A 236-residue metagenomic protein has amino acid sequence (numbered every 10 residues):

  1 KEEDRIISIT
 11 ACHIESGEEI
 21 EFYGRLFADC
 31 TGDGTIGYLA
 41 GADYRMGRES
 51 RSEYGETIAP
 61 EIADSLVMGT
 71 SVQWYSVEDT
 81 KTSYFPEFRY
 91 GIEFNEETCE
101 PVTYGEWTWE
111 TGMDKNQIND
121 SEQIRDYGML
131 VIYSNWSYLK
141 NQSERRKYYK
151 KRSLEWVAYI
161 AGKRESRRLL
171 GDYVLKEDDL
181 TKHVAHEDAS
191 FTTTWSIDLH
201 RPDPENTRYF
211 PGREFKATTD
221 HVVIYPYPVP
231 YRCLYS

Functional and structural regions predicted by a protein language model:
K1-S8, H13-S236: Flavin (FAD/FMN)-binding glycine-rich loop and adjacent Rossmann-like elements that form
